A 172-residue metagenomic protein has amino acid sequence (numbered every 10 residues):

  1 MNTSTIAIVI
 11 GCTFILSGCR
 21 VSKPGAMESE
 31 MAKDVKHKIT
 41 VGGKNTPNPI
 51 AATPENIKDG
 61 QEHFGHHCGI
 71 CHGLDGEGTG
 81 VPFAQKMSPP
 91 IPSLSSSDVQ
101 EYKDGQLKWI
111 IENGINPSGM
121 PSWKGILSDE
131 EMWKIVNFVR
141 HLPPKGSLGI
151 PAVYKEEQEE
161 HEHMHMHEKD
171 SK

Functional and structural regions predicted by a protein language model:
M1-A7: Bacterial N-terminal signal peptides that target proteins for export
I15-G18: C-terminal motif of bacterial Sec signal peptides marking the signal peptidase cleavage site
R20-S22: Bacterial signal peptide processing site
A26, E30-H63: Electrostatic cytochrome c docking/interface patches
G42-G43, D104, S122-K172: Flexible coil segments in periplasmic/lumen-exposed cytochrome c-class electron-transfer proteins
T53-E77, A84, L107-W109: Sequence/structural segment immediately N-terminal to covalent heme-attachment motifs in c-type and related
H72-G78, E112-N113, G125, R140: Detector for the c-type heme attachment site
D98-N113: Short Fe-S-cluster ligation motifs
